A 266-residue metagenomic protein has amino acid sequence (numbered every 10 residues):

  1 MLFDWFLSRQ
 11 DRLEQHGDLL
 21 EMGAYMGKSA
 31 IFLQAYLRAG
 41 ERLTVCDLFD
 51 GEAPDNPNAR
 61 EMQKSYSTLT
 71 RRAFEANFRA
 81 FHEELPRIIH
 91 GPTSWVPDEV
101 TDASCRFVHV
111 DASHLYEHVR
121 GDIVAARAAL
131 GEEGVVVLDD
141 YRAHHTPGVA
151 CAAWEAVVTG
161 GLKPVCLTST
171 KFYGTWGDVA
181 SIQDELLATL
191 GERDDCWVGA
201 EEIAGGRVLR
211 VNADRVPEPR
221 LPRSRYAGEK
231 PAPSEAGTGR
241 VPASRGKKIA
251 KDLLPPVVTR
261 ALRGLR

Functional and structural regions predicted by a protein language model:
M1-F3: Conserved SAM-binding loop and adjacent beta-strand
W5-A261: S-adenosylmethionine/decaboxylated-SAM
G264-R266: Terminal low-complexity segments of carbohydrate-biosynthetic enzymes
